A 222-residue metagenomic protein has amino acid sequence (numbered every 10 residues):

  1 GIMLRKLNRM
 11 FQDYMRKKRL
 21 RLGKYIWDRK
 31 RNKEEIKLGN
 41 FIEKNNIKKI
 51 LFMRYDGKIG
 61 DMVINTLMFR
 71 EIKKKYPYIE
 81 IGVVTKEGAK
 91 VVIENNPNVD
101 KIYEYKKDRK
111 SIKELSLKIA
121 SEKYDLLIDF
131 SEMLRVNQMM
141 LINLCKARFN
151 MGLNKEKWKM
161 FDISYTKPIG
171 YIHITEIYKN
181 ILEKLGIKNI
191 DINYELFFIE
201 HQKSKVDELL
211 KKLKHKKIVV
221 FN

Functional and structural regions predicted by a protein language model:
G1-N222: Catalytic machinery of carbohydrate-active enzymes, primarily nucleotide-sugar-dependent glycosyltransferases
